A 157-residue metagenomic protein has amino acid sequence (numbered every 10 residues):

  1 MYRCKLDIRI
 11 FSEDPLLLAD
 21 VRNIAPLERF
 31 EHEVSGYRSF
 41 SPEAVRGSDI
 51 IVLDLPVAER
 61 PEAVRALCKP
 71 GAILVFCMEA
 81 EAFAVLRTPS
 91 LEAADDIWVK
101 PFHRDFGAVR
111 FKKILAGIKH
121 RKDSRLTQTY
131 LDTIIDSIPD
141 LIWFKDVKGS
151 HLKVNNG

Functional and structural regions predicted by a protein language model:
Y2-L6, S12-I118: N-terminal membrane insertion elements
Y2-R3, L16-D20, L126-G149: PAS/LOV and related PAS-like sensory modules
F11-D14, P139, G157: Serine/proline-rich low-complexity intrinsically disordered segments, especially terminal tails, linkers
E31, G47-D49, L131-I135, H151: Low-complexity, intrinsically disordered short peptide segments enriched in small/polar/basic residues
H32, I118, K122, I142-K145: Secondary-structure transition/capping residues
A116-Y130: Short, charged amphipathic alpha-helical "coupling" segments at sensory-output junctions in signaling proteins
K148, L152-G157: PAS/LOV sensory domain surfaces, especially short acidic/polar patches at coil-to-helix junctions
